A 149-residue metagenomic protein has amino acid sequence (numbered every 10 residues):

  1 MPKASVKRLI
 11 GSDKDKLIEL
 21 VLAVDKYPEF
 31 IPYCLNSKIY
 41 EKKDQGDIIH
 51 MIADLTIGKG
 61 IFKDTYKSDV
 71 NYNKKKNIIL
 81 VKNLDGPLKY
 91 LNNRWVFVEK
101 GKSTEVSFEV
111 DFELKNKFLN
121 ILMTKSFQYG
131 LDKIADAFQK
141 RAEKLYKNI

Functional and structural regions predicted by a protein language model:
M1-I48, K102: Hydrophobic ligand-binding cavity/cleft-lining segments
V6-R8, A53-L55, F108-V110: A structural signal for short, well-ordered beta-strand segments
L17-V21, Y27, A53, V70 (+2 more regions): Hydrophobic pocket/interface hotspot
L20-A23, I49-A53, K75-V81: Short Pro/Gly-enriched beta-strand edge/turn motifs at strand-loop
A23-K26, F62, K102, M123 (+3 more regions): Amphipathic alpha-helical protein-protein interaction surfaces
P28-E29, N36-K43, T56-S103, D111 (+2 more regions): Hydrophobic-ligand binding "helix-grip"
N93, F108-E109, T124, D136: Compositionally biased, intrinsically disordered linkers/stalks adjacent to structured regions
L114-I149: A conserved amphipathic terminal alpha-helix motif
